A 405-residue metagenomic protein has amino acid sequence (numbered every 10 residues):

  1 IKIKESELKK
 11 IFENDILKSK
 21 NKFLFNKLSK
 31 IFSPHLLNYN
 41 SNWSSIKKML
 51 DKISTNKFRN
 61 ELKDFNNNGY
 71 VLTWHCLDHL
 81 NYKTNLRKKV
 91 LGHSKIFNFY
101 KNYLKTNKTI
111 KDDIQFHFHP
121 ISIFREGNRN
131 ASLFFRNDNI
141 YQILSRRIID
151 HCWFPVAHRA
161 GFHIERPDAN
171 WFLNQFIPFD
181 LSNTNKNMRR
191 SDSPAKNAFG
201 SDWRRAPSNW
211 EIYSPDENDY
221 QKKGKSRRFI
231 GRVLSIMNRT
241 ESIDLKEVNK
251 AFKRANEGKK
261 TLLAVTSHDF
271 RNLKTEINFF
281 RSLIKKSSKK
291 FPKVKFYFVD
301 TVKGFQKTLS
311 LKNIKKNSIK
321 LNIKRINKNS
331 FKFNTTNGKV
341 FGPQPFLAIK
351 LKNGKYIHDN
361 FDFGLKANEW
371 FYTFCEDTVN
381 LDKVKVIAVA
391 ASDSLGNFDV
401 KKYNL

Functional and structural regions predicted by a protein language model:
I1-K18, D150-W153, R159-K259: Active-site-adjacent pocket scaffolds in enzyme catalytic domains
I1-N107: Active-site beta->alpha N-cap acidic-glycine motif
F32-N60, R87-Y103, S132-L144, E241-F252 (+1 more regions): Well-ordered, non-membrane alpha-helical segments in soluble/globular domains
Y70-I164, A264-V265, D300: Metal-dependent polysaccharide deacetylase catalytic core of the NodB/CE4 family, i.e., the active-site-bearing domain
L181-N185, V248-N249, E257-N329: C-terminal domain-boundary segment and adjacent tail
T336-F346: A short beta-turn/strand-edge loop motif at beta-sheet boundaries
G364-N380: Aromatic sugar-binding surface patches on proteins that engage polysaccharides or sugar-phosphate polymers
A391-K401: Short acidic/polar inter-strand loop motif in beta-rich domains
